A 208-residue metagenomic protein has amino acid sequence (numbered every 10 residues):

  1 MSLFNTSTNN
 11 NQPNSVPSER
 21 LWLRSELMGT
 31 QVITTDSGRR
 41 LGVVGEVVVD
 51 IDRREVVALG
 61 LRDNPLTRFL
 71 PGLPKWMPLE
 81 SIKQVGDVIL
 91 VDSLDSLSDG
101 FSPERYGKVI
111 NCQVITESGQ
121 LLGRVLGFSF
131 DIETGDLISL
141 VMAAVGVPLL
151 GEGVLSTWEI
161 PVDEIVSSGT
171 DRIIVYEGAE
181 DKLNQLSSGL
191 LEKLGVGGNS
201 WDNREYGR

Functional and structural regions predicted by a protein language model:
M1-R208: Peripheral interaction segments used for macromolecular assembly
